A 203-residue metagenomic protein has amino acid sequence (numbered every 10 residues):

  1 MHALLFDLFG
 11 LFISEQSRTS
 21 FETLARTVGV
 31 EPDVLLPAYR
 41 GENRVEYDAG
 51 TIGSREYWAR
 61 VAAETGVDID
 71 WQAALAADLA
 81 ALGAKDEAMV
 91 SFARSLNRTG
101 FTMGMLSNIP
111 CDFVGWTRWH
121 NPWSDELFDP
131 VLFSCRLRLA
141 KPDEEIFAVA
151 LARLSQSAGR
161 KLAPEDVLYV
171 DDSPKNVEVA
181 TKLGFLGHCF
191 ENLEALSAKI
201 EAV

Functional and structural regions predicted by a protein language model:
H2-F6, L106, P110-C111, G115-V203: Asp-based, Mg2+/Mn2+-dependent phosphohydrolase catalytic module
H2-S91, R98-T99, P110-V114: N-terminal helical cap/lid subdomain that shapes the substrate entry/recognition surface in HAD-like hydrolases
S91-R94, R98, A152, E178: Surface-exposed alpha-helical segments enriched in charged/polar residues
T99-G100, V203: Structured helix-beta-strand junction loops
M103: Extracellular ligand-binding interfaces
